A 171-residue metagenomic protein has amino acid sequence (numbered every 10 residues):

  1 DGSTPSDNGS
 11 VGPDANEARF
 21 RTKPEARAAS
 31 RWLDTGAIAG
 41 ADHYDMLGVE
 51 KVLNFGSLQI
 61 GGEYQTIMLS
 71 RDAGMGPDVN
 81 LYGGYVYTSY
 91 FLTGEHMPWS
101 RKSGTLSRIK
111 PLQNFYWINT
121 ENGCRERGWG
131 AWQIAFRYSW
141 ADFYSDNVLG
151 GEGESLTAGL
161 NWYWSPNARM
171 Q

Functional and structural regions predicted by a protein language model:
D1-D7: Aromatic- and glycine-enriched pocket-lining scaffold segments that form the walls of small-molecule binding clefts
N8-Q171: Outer-membrane beta-barrel pore domains
